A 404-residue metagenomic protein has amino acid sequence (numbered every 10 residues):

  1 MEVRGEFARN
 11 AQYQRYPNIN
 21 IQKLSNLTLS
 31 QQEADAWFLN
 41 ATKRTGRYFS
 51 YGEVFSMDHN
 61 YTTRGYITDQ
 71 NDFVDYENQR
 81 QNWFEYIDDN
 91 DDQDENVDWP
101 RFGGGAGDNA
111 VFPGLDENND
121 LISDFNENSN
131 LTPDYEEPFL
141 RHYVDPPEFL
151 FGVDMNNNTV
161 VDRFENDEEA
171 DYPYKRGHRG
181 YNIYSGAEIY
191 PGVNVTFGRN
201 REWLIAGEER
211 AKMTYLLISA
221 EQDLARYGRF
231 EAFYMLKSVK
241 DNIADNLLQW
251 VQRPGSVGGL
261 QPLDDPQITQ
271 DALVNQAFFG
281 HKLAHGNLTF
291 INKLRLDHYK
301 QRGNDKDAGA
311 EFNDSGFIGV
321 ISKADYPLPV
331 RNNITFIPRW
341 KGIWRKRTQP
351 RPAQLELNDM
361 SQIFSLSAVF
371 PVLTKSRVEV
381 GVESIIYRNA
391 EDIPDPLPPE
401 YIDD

Functional and structural regions predicted by a protein language model:
M1-D404: Gram-negative and organellar
